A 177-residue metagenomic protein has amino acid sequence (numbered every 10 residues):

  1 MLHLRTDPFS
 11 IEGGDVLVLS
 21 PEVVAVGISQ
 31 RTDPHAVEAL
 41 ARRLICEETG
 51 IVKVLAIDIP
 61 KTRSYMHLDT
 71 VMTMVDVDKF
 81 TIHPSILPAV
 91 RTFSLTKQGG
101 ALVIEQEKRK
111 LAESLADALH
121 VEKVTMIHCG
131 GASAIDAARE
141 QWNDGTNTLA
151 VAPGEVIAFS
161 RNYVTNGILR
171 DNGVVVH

Functional and structural regions predicted by a protein language model:
M1-H177: The feature marks the mature, well-folded catalytic cores of soluble enzymes
